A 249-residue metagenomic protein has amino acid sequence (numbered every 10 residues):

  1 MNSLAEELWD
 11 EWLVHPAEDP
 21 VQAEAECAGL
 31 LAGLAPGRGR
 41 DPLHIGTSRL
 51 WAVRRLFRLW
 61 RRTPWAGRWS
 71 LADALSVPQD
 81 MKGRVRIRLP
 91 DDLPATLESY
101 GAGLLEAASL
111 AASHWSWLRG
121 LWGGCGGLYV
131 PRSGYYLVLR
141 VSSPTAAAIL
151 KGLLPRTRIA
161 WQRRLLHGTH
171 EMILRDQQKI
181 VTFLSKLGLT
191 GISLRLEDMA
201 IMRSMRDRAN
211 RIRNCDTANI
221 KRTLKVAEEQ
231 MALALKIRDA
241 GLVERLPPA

Functional and structural regions predicted by a protein language model:
M1, A107, A111, I173-D176 (+3 more regions): Intrinsic-disorder-associated interaction segments
M1-R40, G46-R54: N-terminal, positively charged regions that mediate nucleic acid binding
M1-W12, D73-P78, G83-R86, N210-R213 (+1 more regions): Peripheral, non-catalytic segments of secretory and membrane proteins
L8-A17, G103-A111, G191, M205-R213: Short, mixed-charge, low-aromatic patches
P16-A25, E106-H114, G241-L246: Structural motif
G29, G120, R245-A249: Short alpha-helical "packing" element that flanks the helix-turn-helix/winged-helix DNA-binding module
G33-L34, G39-A200: DNA-contacting interfaces and partner/effector-binding or oligomerization modules in DNA-centric proteins
F183-A249: Extended mid-to-C-terminal alpha-helical interaction segments
